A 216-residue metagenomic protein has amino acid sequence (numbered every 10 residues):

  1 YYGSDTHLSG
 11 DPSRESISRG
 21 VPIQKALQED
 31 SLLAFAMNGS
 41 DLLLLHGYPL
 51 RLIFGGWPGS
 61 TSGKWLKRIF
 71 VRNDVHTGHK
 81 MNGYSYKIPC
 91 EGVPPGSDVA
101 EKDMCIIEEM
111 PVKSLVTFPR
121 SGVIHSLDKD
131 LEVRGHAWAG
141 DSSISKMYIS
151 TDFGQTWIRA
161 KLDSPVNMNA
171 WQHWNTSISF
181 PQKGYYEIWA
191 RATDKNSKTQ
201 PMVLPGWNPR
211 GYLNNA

Functional and structural regions predicted by a protein language model:
Y1-A216: Extended, aromatic/histidine-rich regions of cofactor-dependent oxidoreductases associated with respiratory
